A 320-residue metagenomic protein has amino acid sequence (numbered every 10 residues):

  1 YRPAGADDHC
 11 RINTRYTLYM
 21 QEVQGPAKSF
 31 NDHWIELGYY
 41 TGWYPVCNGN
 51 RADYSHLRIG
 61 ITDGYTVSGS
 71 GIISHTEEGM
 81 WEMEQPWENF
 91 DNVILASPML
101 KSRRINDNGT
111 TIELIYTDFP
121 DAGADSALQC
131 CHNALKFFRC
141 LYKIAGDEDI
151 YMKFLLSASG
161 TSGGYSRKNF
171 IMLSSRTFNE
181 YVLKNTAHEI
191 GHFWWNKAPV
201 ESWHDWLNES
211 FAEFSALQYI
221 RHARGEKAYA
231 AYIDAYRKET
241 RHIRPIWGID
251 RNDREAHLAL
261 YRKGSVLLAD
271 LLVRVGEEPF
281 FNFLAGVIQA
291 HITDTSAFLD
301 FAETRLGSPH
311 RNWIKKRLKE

Functional and structural regions predicted by a protein language model:
Y1-A6, R11-M99: Extended, low-hydrophobicity, Ser/Thr/Pro/Gly-biased non-transmembrane segments
E36-Y40, C47, D53, R58-I61 (+8 more regions): Non-catalytic accessory/interaction domains
Y44-C47, P120-S126, P199, R251-L258 (+1 more regions): Active-site rim elements
L57, K101-H204: Juxtacatalytic substrate-recognition/specificity segment
D63, K136-K143, H192-N196, A216-R224 (+4 more regions): Sec-exported extracytoplasmic/periplasmic mature domains
A127-A134, V182, T186-I190, L207-F211 (+5 more regions): Stable alpha-helical elements in mature extracytoplasmic
G146, D250, H257, R262-E320: Amphipathic alpha-helical substructures
W203-L267, R274, K315-E320: Acidic/His/Gly-enriched intrinsically disordered linker/tail segments that often contain short helix/coil "MoRF-like"
